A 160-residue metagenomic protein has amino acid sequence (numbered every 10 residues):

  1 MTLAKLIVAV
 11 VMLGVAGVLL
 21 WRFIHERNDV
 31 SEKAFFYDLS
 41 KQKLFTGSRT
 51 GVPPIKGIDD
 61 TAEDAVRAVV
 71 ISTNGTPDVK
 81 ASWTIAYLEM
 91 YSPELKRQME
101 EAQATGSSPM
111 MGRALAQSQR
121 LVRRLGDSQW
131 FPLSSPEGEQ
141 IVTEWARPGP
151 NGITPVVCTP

Functional and structural regions predicted by a protein language model:
T2, D38, G51, S134-S135 (+1 more regions): Intrinsic disorder and flexible coil segments
T2-F23: Hydrophobic membrane-insertion alpha-helices, especially the h-region of bacterial N-terminal signal peptides
V18-L19, G47-P53, G112-A114: Short amphipathic alpha-helical surface micro-motifs
W21-E26, P54: Short secondary-structure capping micro-motifs at structural edges
H25-F35: Short, flexible, mixed-charge glycine/proline-rich loop motifs that serve as phosphate/nucleic-acid-contacting
S31-K33, E63-A65, Q140, I153: Extracytoplasmic
A34-A102: Extracytoplasmic/periplasmic/luminal assembly and interaction segments in envelope/secretory/respiratory proteins
I71-P160: Beta-strand-rich cores of mature extracytoplasmic or soluble domains
